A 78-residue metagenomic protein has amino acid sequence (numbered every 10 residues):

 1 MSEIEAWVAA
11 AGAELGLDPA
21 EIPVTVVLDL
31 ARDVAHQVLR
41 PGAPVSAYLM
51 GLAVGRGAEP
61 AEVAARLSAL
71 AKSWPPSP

Functional and structural regions predicted by a protein language model:
M1-T25: An acidic intrinsically disordered interaction segment
A9-G12, A58-P78: C-terminal binding/interaction regions
L15-D18, V38-P41, W74, P78: Short secondary-structure junctions and interdomain/linker hinges
P19-G55: Amphipathic, hydrophobic secondary-structure cores in small proteins
